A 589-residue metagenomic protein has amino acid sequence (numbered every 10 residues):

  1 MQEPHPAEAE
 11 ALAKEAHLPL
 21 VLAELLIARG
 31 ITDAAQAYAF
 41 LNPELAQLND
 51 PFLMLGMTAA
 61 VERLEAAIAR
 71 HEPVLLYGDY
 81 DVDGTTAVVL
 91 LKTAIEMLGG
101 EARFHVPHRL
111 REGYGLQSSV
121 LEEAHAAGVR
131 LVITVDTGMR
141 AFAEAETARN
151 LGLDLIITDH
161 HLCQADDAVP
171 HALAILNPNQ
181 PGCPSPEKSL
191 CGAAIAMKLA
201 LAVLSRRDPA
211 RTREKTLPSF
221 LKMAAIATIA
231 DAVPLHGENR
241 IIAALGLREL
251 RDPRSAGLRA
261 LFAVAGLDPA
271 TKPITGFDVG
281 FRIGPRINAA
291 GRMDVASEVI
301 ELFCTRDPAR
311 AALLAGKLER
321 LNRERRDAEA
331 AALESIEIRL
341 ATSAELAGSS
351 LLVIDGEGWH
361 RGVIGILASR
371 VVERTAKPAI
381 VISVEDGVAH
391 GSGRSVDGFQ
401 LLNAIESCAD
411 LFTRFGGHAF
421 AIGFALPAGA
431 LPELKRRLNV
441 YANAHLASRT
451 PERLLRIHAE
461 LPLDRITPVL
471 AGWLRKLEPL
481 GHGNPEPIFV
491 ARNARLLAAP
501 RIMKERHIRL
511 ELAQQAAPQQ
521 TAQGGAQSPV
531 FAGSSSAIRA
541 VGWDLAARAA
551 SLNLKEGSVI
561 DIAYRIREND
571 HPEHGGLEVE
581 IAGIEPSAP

Functional and structural regions predicted by a protein language model:
P4-A7, L12-R130, L151, H171 (+1 more regions): Hydrophobic helix-and-loop "lid/oligomerization" segment in the mid-to-C-terminal part of catalytic domains
L26, I133, N288, L474 (+1 more regions): A residue-level signal for conserved active-site and pocket-lining positions in enzyme catalytic cores
A66-R70, P308-I354, E406-G524, S528-P589: Mid-to-C-terminal polyanion-binding domains and interfaces
D81, G138-R140, L162, Q180-P181 (+16 more regions): Short, glycine-/Ser/Thr-/acidic-enriched flexible segments
T85-T86, A143, D166, G237 (+9 more regions): Short helix/loop capping segments that flank catalytic or ligand/cofactor-binding pockets
A124-A127, T134-V233, I405: Conserved phosphate-handling catalytic cores of large alpha/beta enzymes
H160-H161, H360, H418, H507: Histidine-centered active-site/metal-ligand motif
